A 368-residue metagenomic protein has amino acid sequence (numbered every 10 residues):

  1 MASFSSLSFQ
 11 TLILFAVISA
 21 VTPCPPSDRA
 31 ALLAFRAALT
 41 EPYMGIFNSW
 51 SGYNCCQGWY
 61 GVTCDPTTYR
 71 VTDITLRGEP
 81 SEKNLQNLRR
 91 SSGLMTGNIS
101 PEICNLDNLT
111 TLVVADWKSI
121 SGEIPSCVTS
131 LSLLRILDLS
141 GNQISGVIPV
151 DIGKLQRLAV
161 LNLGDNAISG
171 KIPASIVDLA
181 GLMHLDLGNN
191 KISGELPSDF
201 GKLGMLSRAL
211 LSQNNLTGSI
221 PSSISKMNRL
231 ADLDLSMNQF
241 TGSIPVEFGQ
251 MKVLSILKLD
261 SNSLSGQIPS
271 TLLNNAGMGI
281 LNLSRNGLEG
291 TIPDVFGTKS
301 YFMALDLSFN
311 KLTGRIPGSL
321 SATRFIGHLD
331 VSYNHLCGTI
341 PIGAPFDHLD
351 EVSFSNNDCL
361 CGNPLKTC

Functional and structural regions predicted by a protein language model:
M1-C368: Plant-biased, solvent-exposed loop and capping regions within N-terminal extracellular ligand-binding ectodomains
